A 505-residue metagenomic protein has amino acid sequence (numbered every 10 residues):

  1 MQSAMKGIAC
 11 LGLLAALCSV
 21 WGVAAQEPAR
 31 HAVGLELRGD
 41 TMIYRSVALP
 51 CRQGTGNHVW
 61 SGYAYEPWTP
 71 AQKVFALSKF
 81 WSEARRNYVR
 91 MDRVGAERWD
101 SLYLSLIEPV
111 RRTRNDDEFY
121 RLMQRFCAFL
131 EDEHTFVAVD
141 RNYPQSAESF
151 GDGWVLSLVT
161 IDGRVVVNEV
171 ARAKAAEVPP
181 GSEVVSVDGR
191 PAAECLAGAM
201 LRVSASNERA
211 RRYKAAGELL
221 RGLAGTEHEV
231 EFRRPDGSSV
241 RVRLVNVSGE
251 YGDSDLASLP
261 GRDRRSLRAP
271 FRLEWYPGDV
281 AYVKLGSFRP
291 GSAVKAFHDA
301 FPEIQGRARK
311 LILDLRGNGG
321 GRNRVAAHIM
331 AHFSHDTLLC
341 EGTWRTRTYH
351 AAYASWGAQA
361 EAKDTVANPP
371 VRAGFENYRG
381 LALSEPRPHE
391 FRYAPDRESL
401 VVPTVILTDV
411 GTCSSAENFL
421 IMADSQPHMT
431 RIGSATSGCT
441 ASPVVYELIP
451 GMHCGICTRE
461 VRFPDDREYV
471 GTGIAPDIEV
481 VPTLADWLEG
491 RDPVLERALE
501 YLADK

Functional and structural regions predicted by a protein language model:
M1-L11: Bacterial N-terminal signal peptides that target proteins for export
A9-V20: Bacterial N-terminal signal peptides
A25-L311, L315-R345, Y353-A362, P403 (+6 more regions): Flexible, low-complexity junctional segments that flank or bridge functional domains
P277, H335-D396: A substrate-binding/cap region within the structured catalytic cores of diverse enzymes
N368, R372, Y378-R387, P395 (+4 more regions): Cysteine-dependent hydrolase recognition
R392-L407: Short, conserved helix/loop micro-motifs enriched in His/Cys and acidic residues
P403-S425, M429-S437: Extended C-terminal subregions enriched in glycine
T472-L484: Short helix/strand-capping connector loops at secondary-structure junctions
